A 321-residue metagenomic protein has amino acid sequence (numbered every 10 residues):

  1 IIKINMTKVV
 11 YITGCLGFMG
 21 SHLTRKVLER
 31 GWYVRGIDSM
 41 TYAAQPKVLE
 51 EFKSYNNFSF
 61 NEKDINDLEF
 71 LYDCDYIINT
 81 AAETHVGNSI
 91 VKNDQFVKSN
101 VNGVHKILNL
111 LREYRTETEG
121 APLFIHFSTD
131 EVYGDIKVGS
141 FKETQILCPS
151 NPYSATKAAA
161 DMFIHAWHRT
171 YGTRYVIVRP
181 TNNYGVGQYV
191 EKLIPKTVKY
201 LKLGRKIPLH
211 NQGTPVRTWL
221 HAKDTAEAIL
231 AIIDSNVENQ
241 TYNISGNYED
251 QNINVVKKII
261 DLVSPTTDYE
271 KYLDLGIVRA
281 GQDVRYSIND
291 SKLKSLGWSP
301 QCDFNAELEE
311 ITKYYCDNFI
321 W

Functional and structural regions predicted by a protein language model:
I1-N183, E310, D317: N-terminal Rossmann-like NAD(P)+-binding domain of SDR-like oxidoreductases, especially those catalyzing
N93, V178, V190-E191, N236: Active-site loop immediately N-terminal to the catalytic Tyr-X3-Lys motif of short-chain dehydrogenase/reductase
V101-N109, E191, K223-A226, L230: Conserved active-site region of classical short-chain dehydrogenase/reductase
I107, I164, T197, L293-K294: Structural element of the ATP-grasp superfamily
G139, V190-V198, I259: A glycine/serine/threonine-rich, flexible loop-to-helix segment that serves as the NAD(P) cofactor-binding "lid"
Q145, P149-T156, P180, V186 (+3 more regions): The catalytic Tyr-centered alpha-helix of NAD(P)H-dependent dehydrogenases
A159, F163, W167, T197 (+2 more regions): Hydrophobic alpha-helix immediately C-terminal to the catalytic Tyr-X-X-X-Lys motif of short-chain
L201-W321: C-terminal substrate-binding subdomain of Rossmann-fold SDR/epimerase-dehydratase oxidoreductases
